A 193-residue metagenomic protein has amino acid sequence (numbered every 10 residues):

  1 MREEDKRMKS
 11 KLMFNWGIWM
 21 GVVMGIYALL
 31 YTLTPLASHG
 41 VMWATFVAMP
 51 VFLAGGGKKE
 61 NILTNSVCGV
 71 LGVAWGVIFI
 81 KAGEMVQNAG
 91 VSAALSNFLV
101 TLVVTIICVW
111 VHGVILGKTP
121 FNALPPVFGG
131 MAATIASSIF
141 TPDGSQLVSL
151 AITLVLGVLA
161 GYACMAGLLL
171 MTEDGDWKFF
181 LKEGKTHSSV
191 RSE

Functional and structural regions predicted by a protein language model:
K6-W19: N-terminal membrane topogenic signal
W16, W110-G117, F140, L156-F179: Membrane-water interface at the C-terminal end of transmembrane alpha helices
G21, S38-G56, L102-V109, G113-P142: Pore- and pathway-forming membrane helices of multi-pass small-molecule/ion transporters and channels
L29-T45, A89-L102: Structural signature of hydrophobic alpha-helical transmembrane segments
M42-G83: Alpha-helical membrane segments and adjacent membrane-interface helices in multi-pass membrane proteins
G76-G117, G130-T134, M165: Short helix-perturbing small/polar motifs within transmembrane alpha-helices
A94-L99, S145-G157: Loop-to-transmembrane alpha-helix initiation sites
T172-E193: Short, highly charged, low-complexity non-transmembrane loops/tails of multi-pass membrane proteins
